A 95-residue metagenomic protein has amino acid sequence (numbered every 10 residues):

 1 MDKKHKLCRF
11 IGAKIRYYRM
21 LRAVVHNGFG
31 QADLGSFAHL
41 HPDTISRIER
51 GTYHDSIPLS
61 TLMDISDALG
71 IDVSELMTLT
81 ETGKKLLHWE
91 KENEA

Functional and structural regions predicted by a protein language model:
M1-H5, D67, M77-A95: Short, charged recognition helix plus adjacent turn of helix-turn-helix-like nucleic-acid-binding domains
M1-N27: A short, Lys/Arg-rich alpha-helix, primarily the initiator
R16, A32, M63: Residues within the helices of the helix-turn-helix
R19, G35, S66: The alpha-helix within a helix-turn-helix
M20, H39, R50, E81: Residue-level detection of the helix-turn-helix DNA-binding "recognition helix"
V25-I48: Short alpha-helical DNA-recognition segment
G28, T52-D67: Short, basic-rich loop-to-helix N-cap that marks the start of a DNA-contacting helix
